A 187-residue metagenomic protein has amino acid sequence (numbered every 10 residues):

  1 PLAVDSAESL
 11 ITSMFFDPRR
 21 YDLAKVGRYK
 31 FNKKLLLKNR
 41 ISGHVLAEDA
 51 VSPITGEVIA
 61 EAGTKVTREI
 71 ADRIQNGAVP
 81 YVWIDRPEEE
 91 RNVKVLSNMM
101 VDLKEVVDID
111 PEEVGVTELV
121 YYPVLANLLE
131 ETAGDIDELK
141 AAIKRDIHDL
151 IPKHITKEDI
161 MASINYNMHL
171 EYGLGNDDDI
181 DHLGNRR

Functional and structural regions predicted by a protein language model:
P1-R187: N-terminal non-catalytic structural scaffold regions of very large proteins
